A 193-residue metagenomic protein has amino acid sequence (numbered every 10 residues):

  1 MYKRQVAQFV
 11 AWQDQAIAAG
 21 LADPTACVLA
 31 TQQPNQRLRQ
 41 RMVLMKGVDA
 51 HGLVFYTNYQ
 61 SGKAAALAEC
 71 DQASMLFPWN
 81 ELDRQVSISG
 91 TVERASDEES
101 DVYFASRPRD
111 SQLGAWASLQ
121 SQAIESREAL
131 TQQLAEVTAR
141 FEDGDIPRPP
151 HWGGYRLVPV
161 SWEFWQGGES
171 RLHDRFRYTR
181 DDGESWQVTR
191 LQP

Functional and structural regions predicted by a protein language model:
M1-Q5: Conserved small/polar residues in nucleotide/adenosyl-binding loops
F9, Q36, G90, W162: Residue-level signal for inorganic ion chemistry
A19-P24, P147: Short loop/turn motifs at secondary-structure junctions and domain boundaries
P24-Y59, L67, A73-P78, S87-I88: Short beta-strand segments
R37, T91, E184-Q187: Residue-level signal for well-ordered, solvent-exposed loop/turn and beta-edge residues enriched in charged/polar side
A65-Q122: Short, structured beta-strand-loop surface elements
S100-P193: C-terminal edge-of-domain segments
